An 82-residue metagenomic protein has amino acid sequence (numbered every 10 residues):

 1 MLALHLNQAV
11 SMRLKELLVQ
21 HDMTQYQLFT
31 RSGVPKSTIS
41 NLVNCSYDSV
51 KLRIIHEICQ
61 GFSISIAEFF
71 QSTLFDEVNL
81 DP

Functional and structural regions predicted by a protein language model:
M1-L4, N41, F70-P82: Short, charged recognition helix plus adjacent turn of helix-turn-helix-like nucleic-acid-binding domains
M1-T24: A short, Lys/Arg-rich alpha-helix, primarily the initiator
L18, F29, C59: The alpha-helix within a helix-turn-helix
Q27, T38, E68: Residues in the helix-turn-helix
V34-S49: Recognition helix of helix-turn-helix/homeodomain-like DNA-binding domains that insert into the DNA major groove
R53-E68: DNA major-groove recognition helix of helix-turn-helix/homeodomain DNA-binding modules
